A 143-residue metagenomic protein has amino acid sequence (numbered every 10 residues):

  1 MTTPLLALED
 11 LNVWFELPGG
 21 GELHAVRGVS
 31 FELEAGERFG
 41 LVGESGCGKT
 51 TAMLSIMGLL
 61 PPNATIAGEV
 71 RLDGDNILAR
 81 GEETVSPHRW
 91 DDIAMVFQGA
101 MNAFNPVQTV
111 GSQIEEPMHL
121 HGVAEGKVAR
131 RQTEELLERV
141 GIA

Functional and structural regions predicted by a protein language model:
M1-A143: ABC transporter nucleotide-binding domains
